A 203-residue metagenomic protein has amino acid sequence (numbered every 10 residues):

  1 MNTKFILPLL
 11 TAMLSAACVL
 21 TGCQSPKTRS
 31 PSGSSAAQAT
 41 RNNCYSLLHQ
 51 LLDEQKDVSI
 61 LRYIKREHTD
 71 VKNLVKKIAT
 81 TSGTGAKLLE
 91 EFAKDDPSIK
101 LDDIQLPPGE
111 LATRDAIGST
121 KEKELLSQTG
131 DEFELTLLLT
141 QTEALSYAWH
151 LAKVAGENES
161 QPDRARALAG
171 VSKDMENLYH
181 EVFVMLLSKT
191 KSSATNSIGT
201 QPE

Functional and structural regions predicted by a protein language model:
M1-L10: Bacterial N-terminal signal peptides that target proteins for export
A12, A16-A17: Catalytic-site microenvironment of enzymes that process N-acetyl-hexosamine-containing cell-wall polysaccharides
V19-G22: C-terminal motif of bacterial Sec signal peptides marking the signal peptidase cleavage site
Q24-E203: His/Met- and acidic-residue-enriched segments that coordinate or traffic transition-metal cofactors and support
